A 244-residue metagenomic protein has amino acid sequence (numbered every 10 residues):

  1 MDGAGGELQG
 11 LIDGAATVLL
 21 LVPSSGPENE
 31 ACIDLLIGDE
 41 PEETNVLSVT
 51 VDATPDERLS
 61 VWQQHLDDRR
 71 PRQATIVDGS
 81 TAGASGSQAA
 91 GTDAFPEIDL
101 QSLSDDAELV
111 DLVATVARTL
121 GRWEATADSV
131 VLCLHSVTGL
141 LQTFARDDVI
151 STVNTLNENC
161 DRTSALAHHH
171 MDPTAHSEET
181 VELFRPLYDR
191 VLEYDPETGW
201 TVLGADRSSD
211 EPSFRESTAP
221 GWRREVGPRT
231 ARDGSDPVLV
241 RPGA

Functional and structural regions predicted by a protein language model:
M1-Q63, A244: Glycine-rich P-loop/Walker A and Walker A-like loops and their local beta1-loop-alpha1 context in P-loop NTPases
V18, V46, A167, V191-E193: Short, well-ordered beta-strand core segments
L21, S48-T50, C133-L134, A165-D172: Structural recognition of the conserved hydrophobic beta-strand(s) that form the central parallel beta-sheet of P-loop
S25-E28, T54-D56, G83-A84, T138-R146 (+1 more regions): Short acidic, S/G/P-rich loop/turn micro-motifs used as interaction or catalytic elements
L47, P55-A107: P-loop NTPase catalytic phosphate-binding loop
A82-T155: Phosphate-binding/switch loop-helix module in NTP-utilizing enzymes
S151-A175: Substrate-engagement module of ASCE P-loop NTPases
D172-P242: Phosphate-binding/switch region of NTP-binding enzymes
